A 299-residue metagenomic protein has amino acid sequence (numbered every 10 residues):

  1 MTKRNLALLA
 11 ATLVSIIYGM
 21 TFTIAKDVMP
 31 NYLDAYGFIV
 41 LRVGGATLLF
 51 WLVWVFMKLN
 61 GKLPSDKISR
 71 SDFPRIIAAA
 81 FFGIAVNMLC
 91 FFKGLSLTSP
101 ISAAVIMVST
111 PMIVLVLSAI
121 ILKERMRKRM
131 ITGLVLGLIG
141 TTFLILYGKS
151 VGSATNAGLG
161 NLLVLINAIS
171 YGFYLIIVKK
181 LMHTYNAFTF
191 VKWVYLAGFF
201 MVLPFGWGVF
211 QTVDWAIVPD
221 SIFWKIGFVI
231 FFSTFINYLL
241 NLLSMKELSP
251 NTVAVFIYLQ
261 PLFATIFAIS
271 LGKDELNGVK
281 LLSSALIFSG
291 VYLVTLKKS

Functional and structural regions predicted by a protein language model:
M1-L41, A154-K180, F200: Glycine-/small-residue-enriched transmembrane alpha-helix faces in small-molecule transporters and effluxers
A11, S15, L41, I84 (+4 more regions): Helix-helix packing/entry segments at the starts of transmembrane helices
I17, T21-F22, W54-S102, M107 (+2 more regions): Specific transmembrane alpha-helical segments of multi-pass solute transporters/efflux pumps, especially DMT/EamA
G19, T23, A80-A85, L89 (+7 more regions): Hydrophobic/small/kink-forming positions within alpha-helical transmembrane segments of polytopic membrane proteins
I24-A35, L63-S65, S96, I145-A157 (+3 more regions): Membrane-interface helix termini and inter-helical loops of multi-pass transporters
V28, F38, R42, G94 (+7 more regions): Hydrophobic/aromatic residues within transmembrane alpha-helices of multi-pass small-molecule transporters
N31-V86, I113, S170-I177, V191-F210 (+1 more regions): Transmembrane alpha-helices of multi-pass small-molecule transport proteins
F50, M126-G148, V202, Y258 (+2 more regions): Hydrophobic transmembrane alpha-helices of multi-pass small-molecule transport proteins
